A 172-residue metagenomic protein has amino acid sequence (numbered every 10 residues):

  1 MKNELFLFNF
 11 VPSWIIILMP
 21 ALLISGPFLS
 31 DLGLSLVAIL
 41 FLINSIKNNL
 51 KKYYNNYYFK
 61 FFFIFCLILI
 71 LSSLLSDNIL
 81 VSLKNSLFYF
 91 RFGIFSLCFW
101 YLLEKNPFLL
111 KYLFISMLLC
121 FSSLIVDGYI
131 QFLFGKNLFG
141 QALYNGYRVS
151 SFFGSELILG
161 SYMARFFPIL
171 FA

Functional and structural regions predicted by a protein language model:
M1-K84, Y101-K111, I115: Transmembrane signal-anchor hairpin modules in multi-pass inner-membrane enzymes, especially those that act on
M19-P20, L67-I70, L74, I94 (+2 more regions): Alpha-helical transmembrane segments of multi-pass inner-membrane proteins
S25-G33, K84-F88, S151-F166: Membrane-interface micro-motifs in multi-pass membrane enzymes
L32-V37, R91, L133, N137: A ubiquitous, low-specificity "background" feature that marks scattered single residues across proteins without
F88-I94, C98: Hydrophobic transmembrane alpha-helices
